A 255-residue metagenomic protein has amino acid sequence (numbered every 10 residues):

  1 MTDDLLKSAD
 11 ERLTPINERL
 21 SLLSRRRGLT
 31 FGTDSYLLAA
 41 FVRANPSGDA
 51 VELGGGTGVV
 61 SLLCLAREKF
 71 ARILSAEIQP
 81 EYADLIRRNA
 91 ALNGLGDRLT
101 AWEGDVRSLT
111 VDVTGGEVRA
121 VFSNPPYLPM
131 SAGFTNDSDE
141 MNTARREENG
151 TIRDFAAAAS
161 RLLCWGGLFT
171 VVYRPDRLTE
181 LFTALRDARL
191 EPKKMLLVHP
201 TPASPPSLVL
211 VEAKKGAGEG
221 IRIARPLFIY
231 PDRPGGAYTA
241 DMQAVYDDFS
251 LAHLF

Functional and structural regions predicted by a protein language model:
T2-N45: Class I SAM-dependent transferase core
R19, S47, F70, G96-R98 (+2 more regions): A generic structural signal for alpha->beta connector loops
L23, T100-W102, K193-L196: General small-molecule cofactor/ligand-binding pocket signal
F31, E148-P206: Conserved Class I SAM-dependent methyltransferase catalytic core
L38, N124, F155, A213: Residue-level signal for inorganic ion chemistry
A40-F134: Conserved SAM/SAH cofactor-binding pocket of Class I
P125-D154: Mobile active-site "lid"/loop adjacent to the S-adenosyl-L-methionine
P205-F255: SAM/dcSAM-binding transferase cores
